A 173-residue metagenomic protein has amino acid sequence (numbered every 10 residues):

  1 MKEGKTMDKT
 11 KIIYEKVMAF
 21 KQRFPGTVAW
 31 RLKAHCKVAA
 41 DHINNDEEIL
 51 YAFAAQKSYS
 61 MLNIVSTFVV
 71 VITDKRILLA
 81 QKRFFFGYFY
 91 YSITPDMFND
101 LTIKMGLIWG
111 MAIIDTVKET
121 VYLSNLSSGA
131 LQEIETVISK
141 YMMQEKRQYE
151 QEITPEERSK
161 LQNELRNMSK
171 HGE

Functional and structural regions predicted by a protein language model:
K2-P25, R31, V38-A40, L62 (+1 more regions): Acidic, Ser/Thr- and proline-rich intrinsically disordered linker/docking segments of eukaryotic scaffolds
N44: Glycine/small-residue-rich phosphate/adenosyl-binding loop
E47, T73-K75, T94: A generic structural signal for short beta-strands and their flanking turns/coil linkers
E47-L62, K82: The phosphoinositide-binding surface of pleckstrin homology
I49, V69-V70, M105-G106: Short, flexible segments with low predicted structural confidence
A52-A55, V71-T73, G110: Small-side-chain structural scaffolding
I64-F84: Short, compositionally biased strand/turn segments that nucleate or flank brief secondary-structure elements
